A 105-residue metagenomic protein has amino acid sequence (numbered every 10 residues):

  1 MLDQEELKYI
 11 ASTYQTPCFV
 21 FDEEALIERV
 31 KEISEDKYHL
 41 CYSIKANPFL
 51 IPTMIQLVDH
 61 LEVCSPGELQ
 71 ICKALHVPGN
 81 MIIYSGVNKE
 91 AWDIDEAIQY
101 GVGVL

Functional and structural regions predicted by a protein language model:
M1-L105: A charged N-terminal "starter" segment
